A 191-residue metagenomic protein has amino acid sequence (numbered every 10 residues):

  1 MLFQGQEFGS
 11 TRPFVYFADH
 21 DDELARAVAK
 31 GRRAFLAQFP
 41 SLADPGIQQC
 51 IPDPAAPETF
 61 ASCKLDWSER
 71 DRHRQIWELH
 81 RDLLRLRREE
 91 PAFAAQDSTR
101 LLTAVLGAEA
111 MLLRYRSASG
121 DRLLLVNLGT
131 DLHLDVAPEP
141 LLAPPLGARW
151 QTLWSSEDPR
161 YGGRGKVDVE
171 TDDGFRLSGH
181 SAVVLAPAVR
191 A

Functional and structural regions predicted by a protein language model:
M1-R164, L177-S178: Loop/helix patches that line or flank the sugar-binding groove of alpha-linked glycan CAZymes
K166-A191: C-terminal beta-strand-rich structural cap/linker in extracellular carbohydrate-active enzymes
